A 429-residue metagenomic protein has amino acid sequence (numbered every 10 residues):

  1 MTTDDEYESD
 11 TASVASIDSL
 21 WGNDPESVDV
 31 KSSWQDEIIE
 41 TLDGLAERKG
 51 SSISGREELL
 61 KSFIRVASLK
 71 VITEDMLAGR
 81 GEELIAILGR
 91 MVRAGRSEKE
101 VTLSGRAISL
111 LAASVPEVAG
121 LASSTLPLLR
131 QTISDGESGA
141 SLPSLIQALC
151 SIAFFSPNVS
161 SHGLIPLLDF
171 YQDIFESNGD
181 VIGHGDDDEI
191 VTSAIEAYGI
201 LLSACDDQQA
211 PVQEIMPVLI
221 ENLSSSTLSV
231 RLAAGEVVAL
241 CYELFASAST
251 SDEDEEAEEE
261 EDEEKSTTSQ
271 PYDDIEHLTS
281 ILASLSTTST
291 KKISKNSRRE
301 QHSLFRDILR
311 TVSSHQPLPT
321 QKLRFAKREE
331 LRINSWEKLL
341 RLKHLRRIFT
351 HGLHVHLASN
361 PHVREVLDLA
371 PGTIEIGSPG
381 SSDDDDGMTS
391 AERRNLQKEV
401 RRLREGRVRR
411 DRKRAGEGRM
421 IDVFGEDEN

Functional and structural regions predicted by a protein language model:
M1, S284-N429: Long C-terminal extensions of eukaryotic subunits of large macromolecular complexes
M1-K70, D384-N429: N-terminal "cap/leader" segments of large eukaryotic alpha-helical scaffolds
K31-L42, L77-L88, V118-L129, S160-Y171 (+3 more regions): Core helices of alpha-solenoid repeat scaffolds
E47-S54, I87-E100, Q131-S141, V181-E189 (+1 more regions): Short coil/turn segments at helix-helix junctions and helix-capping linkers within large alpha-helical proteins
L59-K70, S104-V115, L129-T132, L145-P157 (+4 more regions): Hydrophobic residues within the alpha-helices of tandem HEAT/HEAT-like
S68-M76, S97, L111-L121, S134-G139 (+5 more regions): Flexible helix-coil junctions and inter-repeat linker/turn elements that act as hinges within alpha-solenoid scaffolds
D75-S144: Helix-rich alpha-solenoid scaffolding regions
A246-H315: Eukaryote-biased recognition of long, low-complexity, charge-rich segments
